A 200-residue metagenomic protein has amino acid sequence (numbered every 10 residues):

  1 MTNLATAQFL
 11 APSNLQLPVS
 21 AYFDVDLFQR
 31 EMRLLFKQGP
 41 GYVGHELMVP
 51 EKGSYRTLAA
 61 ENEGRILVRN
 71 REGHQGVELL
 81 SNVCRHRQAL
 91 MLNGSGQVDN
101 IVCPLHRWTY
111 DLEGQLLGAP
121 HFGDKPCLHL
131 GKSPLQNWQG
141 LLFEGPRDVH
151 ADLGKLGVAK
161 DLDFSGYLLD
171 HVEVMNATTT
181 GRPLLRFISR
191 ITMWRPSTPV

Functional and structural regions predicted by a protein language model:
M1-V77, Q97, T109-V200: Rieske [2Fe-2S] iron-sulfur-binding subdomain
E61, R87, H106: Short Cys/His-rich metal-coordination motifs, predominantly Zn2+-binding knuckles/fingers
E78-L79, R85-R87: RING/U-box catalytic core of ubiquitin/SUMO E3 ligases
C84, C103: Short cysteine-rich clusters marking metal-coordination/redox-active sites
R87, G96-Q97: Charged surface patches that recognize polyanionic ligands
A89-L92, D111: Short functional micro-motifs and their immediate structural scaffolds
